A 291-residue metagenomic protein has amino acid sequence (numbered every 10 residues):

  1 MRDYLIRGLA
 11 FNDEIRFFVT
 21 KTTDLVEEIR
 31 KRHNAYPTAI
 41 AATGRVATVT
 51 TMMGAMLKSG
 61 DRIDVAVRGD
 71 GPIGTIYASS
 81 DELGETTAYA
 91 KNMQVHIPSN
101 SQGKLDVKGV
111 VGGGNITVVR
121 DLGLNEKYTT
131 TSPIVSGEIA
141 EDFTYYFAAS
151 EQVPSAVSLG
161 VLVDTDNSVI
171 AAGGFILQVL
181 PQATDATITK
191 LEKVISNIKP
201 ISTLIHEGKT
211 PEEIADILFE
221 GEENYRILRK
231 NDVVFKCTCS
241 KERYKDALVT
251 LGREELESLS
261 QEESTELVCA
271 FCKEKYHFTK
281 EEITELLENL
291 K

Functional and structural regions predicted by a protein language model:
M1-L228: Interaction interfaces in information-processing and related assembly proteins
S196-K291: Cys/His-clustered metal-coordination modules, chiefly Zn-binding fingers
